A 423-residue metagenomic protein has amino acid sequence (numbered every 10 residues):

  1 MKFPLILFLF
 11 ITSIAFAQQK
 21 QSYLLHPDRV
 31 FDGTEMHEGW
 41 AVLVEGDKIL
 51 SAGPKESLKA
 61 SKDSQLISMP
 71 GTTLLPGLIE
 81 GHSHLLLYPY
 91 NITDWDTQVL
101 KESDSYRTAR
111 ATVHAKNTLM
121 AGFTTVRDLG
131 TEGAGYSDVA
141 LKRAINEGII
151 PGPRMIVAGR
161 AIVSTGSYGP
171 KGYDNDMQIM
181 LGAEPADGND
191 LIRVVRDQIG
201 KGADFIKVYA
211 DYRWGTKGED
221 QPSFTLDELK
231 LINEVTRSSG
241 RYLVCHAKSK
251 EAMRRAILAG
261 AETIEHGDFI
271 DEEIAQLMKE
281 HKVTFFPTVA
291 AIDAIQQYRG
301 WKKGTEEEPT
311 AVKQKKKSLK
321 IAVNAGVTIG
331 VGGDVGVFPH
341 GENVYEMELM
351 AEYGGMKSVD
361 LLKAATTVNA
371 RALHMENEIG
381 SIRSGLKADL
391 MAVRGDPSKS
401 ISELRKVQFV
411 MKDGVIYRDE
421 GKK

Functional and structural regions predicted by a protein language model:
Q21, T34-L75: Histidine-rich, glycine-flanked metal-binding segment
D28, W40, A365-T367, R371 (+1 more regions): C-terminal cap of metal-dependent C-N hydrolases
T72-R143, E147, T165, Y173 (+2 more regions): Metal-associated gating/positioning segment near the N- to mid-region
L86-R107, T165-M180, W214-P222, H281-V312: Active-site gating loops and adjacent loop-to-helix segments of metal-dependent hydrolytic enzymes
P89-N91, D138, S167, K217 (+6 more regions): Histidine/acidic-residue-rich catalytic or RNA/ligand-binding cores of hydrolases and nuclease-related proteins
T97-V99, S238, Y242, A311-P397: His/Asp/Glu-enriched, well-ordered alpha-helical/loop segment that forms or immediately abuts the divalent-metal
R110-S137, G152-A161, A203-W214, Y242 (+2 more regions): Divalent metal-dependent hydrolysis catalytic cores, especially in the metallo-beta-lactamase
D190-F285, P309-T328: Histidine/acidic residue-rich metal-binding segments in metalloenzymes
